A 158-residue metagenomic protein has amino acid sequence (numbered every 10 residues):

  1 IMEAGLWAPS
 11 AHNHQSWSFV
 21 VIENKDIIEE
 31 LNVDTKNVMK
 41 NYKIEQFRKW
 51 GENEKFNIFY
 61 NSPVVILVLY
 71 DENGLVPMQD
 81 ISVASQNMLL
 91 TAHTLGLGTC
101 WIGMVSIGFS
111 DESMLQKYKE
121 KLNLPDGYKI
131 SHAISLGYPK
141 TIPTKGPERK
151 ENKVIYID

Functional and structural regions predicted by a protein language model:
I1-N61, D158: N-terminal amphipathic, basic helical "cap/leader" segment at the start of enzyme domains
G5, I66-V68, E72-Y118: Small-aliphatic-rich amphipathic alpha-helix that forms the alpha element of a beta-alpha
P9, H93-T94, P125-G127: Arginine/glycine-rich "motif VI" loop of SF2 helicases in the C-terminal RecA-like domain
E23, Y70-D71, L136: Short beta-strand-to-loop capping motifs
N37-V38, K117-E120: Short, hinge-like loop/turn segments at secondary-structure boundaries
S62-V64, L95-L97, I130-H132: Generic beta-strand structural signal
L124-D158: C-terminal helix-cap and adjacent tail motif
